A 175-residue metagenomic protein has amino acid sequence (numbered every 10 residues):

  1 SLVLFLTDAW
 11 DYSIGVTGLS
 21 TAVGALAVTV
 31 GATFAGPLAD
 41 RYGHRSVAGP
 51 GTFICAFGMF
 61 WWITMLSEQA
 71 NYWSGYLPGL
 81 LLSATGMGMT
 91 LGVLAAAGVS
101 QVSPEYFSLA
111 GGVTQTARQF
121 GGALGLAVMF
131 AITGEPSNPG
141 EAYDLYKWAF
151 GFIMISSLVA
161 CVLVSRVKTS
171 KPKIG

Functional and structural regions predicted by a protein language model:
S1-K171: 12-transmembrane solute porter fold
K173-G175: Actinobacteria-biased recognition of intrinsically disordered, low-complexity terminal regions
